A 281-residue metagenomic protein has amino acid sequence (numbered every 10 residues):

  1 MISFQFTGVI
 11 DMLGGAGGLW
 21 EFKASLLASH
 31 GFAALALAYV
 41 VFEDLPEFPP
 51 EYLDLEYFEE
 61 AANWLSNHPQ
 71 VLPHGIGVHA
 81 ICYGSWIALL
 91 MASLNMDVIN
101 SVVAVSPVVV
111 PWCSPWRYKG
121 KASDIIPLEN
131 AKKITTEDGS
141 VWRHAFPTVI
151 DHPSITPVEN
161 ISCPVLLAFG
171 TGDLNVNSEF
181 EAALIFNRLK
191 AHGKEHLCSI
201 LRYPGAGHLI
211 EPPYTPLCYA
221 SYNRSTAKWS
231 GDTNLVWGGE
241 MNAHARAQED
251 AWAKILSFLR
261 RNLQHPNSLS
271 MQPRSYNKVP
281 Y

Functional and structural regions predicted by a protein language model:
Q5-G14: Short beta-strand element of the alpha/beta-hydrolase
G15, I81-I87: Active-site loop->helix "elbow" adjoining a glycine-rich segment at hydrolase catalytic centers
W20-A38: Short amphipathic alpha-helix adjacent to the substrate-entry channel of hydrolases
F48-Q70, L90, A253: Alpha/beta-hydrolase active-site loop
P50, L55, I87-P147, N177: Hydrolase active-site cap/lid region
Q70-C82: Alpha/beta-hydrolase fold nucleophile elbow
I161, L167-F169, D173: Short beta-strand/loop motif that positions the catalytic acidic residue of the alpha/beta-hydrolase fold
G172-L174, E179-F180, L184-Y281: Alpha/beta-hydrolase-fold serine-hydrolase catalytic core, especially in secreted/extracellular enzymes
